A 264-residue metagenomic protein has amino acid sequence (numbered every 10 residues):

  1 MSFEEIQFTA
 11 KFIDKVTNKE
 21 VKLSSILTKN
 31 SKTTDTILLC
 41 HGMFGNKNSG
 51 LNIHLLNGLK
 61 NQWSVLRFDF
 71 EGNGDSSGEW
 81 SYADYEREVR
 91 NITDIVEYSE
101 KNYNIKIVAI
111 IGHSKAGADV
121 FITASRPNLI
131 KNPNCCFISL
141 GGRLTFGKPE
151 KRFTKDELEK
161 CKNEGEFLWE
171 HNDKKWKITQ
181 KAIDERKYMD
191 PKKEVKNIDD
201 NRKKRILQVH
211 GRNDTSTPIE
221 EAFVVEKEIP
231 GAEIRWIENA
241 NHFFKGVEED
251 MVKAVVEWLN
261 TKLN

Functional and structural regions predicted by a protein language model:
M1-N30: N-terminal cap/lid segment of alpha/beta-hydrolase-fold proteins
F12, S81-Y82, I107, A118 (+4 more regions): The alpha/beta-hydrolase serine catalytic core
T34-G42: Short beta-strand element of the alpha/beta-hydrolase
M43-L56, E220: The serine-hydrolase catalytic nucleophile loop
F44, F70-D75, L144, N241-H242: Alpha/beta-hydrolase active-site loop signature
K47, N73-I105: Catalytic nucleophile-loop/oxyanion-hole region of alpha/beta-hydrolase and closely related hydrolase-like folds
L56-S77: Conserved alpha/beta-hydrolase
G112-A116, V120: Gly/Ala-rich beta-loop-alpha elbow adjacent to hydrolase catalytic centers
